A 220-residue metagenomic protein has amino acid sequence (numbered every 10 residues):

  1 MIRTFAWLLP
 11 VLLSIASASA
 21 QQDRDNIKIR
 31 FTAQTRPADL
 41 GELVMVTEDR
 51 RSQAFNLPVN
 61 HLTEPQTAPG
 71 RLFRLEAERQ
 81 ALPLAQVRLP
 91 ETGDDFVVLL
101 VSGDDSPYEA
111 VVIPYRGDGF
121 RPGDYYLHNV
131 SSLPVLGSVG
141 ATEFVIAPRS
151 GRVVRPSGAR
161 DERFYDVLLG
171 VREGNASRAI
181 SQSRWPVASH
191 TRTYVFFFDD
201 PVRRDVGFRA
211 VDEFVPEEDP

Functional and structural regions predicted by a protein language model:
M1-T4: Positively charged n-region of N-terminal signal peptides that target proteins for export
A6-I15: Bacterial N-terminal signal peptides
A20-P220: Intrinsically disordered, low-complexity polar regions and short flexible loop motifs
